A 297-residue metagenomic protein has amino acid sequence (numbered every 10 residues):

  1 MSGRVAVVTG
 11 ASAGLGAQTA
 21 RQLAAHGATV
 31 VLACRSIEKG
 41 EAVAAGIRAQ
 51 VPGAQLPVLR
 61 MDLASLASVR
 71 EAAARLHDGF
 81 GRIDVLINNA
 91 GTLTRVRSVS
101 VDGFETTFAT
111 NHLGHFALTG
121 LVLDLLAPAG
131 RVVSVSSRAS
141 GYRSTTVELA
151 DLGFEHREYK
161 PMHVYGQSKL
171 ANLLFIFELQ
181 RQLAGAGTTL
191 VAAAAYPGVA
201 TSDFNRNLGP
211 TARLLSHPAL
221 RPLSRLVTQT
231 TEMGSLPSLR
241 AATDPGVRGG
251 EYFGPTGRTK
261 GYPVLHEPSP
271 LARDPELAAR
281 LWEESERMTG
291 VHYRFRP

Functional and structural regions predicted by a protein language model:
M1-T211, M288-R296: Rossmann-fold NAD(P)H-dependent dehydrogenase/reductase core
T9, R157, P161, L220-L223 (+1 more regions): A short, mixed-charge helix-start or loop-turn motif at secondary-structure junctions
V99-S100, P263-S269: Short acidic, glycine/proline-rich loop/turn micro-motifs
G141, Y252, W282-E283: Short linear elements at protein peripheries
S168, L220-L265, P275-A279: C-terminal helical subdomain
E178, P237-R240, E284: Generic recognition of well-ordered alpha-helical segments
T211-R221: Flexible internal linker/loop segments at domain or repeat junctions
S269-P297: C-terminal amphipathic/interface module of NAD(P)-dependent oxidoreductases and related NAD-binding regulators
